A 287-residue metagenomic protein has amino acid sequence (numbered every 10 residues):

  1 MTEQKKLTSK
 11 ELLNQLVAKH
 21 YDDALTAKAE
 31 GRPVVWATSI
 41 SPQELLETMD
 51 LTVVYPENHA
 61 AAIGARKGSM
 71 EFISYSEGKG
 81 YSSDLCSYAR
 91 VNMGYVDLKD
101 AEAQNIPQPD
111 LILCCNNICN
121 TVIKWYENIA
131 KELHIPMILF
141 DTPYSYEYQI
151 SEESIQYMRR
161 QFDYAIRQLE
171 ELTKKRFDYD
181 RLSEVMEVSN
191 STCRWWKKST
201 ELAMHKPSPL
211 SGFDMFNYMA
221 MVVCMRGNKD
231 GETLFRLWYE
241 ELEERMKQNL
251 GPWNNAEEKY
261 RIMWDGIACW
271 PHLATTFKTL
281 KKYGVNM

Functional and structural regions predicted by a protein language model:
T2-F177: Trp/Phe/Arg-rich N-terminal binding region typifying the photolyase-homology
T2-P33, R159, D163, R167-M287: A charged, amphipathic alpha-helical module
